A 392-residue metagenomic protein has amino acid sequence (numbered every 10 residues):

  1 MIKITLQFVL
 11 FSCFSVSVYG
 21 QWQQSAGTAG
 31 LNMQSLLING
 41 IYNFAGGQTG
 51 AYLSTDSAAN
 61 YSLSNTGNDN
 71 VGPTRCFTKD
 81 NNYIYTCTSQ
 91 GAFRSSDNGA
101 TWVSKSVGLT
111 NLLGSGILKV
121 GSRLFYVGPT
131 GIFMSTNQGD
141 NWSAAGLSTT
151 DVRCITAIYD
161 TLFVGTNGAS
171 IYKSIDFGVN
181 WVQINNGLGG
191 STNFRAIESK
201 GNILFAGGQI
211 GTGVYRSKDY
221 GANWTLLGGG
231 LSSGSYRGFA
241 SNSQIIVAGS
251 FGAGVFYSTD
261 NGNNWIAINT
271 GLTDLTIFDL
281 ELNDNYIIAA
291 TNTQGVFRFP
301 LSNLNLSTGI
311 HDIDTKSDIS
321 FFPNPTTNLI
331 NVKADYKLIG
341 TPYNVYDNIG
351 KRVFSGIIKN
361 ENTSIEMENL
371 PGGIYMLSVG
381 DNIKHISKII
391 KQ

Functional and structural regions predicted by a protein language model:
M1-Q23: Bacterial Sec-dependent N-terminal signal peptides
V18-S57, N283, G295-P300: An edge-strand/N-cap motif at the start of beta-rich repeat modules
S25-I38, N65-K79, S106-K119, G146-T156 (+3 more regions): Short coil-to-beta transitions that initiate beta-strands within beta-rich domains
Y42-A45, Y83-T86, R123-Y126, T161-V164 (+3 more regions): Entry beta-strands of beta-propeller and related beta-repeat scaffolds
T49-Y52, Q90-A92, T130-F133, G168-I171 (+3 more regions): Loop/turn residues immediately N-terminal
S54-T55, S95-S96, S135-T136, S174-I175 (+3 more regions): Conserved Ser/Thr-centered positions that define the repeating blades of beta-propeller domains
L275-L306: Blade-level signature of beta-propeller repeat domains, shared across WD40, Kelch, NHL, RCC1 and BNR/Asp-box propellers
H311-Q392: C-terminal outer-membrane/trafficking sorting elements
